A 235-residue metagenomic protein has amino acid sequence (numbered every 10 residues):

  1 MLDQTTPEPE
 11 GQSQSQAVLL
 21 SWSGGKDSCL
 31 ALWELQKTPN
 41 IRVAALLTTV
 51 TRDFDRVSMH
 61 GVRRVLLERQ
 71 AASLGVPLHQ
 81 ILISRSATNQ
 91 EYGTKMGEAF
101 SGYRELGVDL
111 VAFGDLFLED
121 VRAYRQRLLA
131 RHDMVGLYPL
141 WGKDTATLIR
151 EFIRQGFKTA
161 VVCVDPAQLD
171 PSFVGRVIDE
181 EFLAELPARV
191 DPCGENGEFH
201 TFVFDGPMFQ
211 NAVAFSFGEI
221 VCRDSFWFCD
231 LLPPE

Functional and structural regions predicted by a protein language model:
L2-E235: Nucleotide-activated chemistry modules centered on ATP-dependent adenylation/adenylyltransferase
